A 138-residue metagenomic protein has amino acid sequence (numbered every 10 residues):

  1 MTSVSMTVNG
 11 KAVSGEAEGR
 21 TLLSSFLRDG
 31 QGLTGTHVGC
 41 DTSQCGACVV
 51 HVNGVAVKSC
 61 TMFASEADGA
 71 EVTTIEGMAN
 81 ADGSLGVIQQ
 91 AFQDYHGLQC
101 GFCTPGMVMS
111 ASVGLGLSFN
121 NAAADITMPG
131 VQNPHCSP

Functional and structural regions predicted by a protein language model:
M1-P138: Signature of N-terminal electron-transfer/Fe-S-associated modules in redox systems
